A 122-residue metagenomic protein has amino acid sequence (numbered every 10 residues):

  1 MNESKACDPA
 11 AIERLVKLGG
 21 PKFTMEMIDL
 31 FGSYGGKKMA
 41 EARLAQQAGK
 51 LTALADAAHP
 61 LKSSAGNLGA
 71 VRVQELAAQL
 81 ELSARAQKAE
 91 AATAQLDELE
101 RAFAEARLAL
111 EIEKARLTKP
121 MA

Functional and structural regions predicted by a protein language model:
M1-A122: Two-component system phosphorelay core
